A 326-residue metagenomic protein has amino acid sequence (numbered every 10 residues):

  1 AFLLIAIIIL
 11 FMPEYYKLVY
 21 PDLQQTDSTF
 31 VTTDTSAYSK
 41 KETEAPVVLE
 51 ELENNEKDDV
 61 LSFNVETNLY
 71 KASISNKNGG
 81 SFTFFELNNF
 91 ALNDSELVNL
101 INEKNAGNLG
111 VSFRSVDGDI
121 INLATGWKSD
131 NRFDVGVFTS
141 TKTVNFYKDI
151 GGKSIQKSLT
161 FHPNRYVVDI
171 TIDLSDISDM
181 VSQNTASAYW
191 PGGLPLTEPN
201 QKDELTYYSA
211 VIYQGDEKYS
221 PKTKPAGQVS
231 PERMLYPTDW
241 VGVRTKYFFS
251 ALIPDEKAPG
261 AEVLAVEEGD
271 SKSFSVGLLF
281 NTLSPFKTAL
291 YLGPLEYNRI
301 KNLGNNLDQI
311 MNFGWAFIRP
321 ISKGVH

Functional and structural regions predicted by a protein language model:
A1-S39: Subset of Sec-pathway N-terminal targeting signals
Y20, E56, T67-N68: N-terminal alpha-helical transmembrane segments of multi-pass membrane transport and channel/translocase proteins
T29-T32, N55, V135-V137, I150: Aromatic/His-enriched, Gly/Pro-containing loop or helix-boundary segments that lie immediately adjacent to catalytic
T32-F63: Short, Gly/Pro- and small/polar-rich lid/capping loops
S62-M311: Soluble non-transmembrane domains of integral membrane proteins
L307-K323: Short, membrane-interfacial amphipathic segments enriched in basic
